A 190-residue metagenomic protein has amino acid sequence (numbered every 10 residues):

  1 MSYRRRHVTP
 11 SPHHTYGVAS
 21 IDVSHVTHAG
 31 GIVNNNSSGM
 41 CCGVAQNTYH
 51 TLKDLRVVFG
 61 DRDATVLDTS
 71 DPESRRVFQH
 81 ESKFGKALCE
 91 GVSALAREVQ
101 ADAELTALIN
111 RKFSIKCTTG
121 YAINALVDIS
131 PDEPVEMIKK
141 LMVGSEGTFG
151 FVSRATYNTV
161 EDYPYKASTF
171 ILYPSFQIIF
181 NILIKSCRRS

Functional and structural regions predicted by a protein language model:
Y3-I182, S186: FAD-binding subdomain of flavoenzyme oxidoreductases
R189-S190: Divalent metal-binding segments
